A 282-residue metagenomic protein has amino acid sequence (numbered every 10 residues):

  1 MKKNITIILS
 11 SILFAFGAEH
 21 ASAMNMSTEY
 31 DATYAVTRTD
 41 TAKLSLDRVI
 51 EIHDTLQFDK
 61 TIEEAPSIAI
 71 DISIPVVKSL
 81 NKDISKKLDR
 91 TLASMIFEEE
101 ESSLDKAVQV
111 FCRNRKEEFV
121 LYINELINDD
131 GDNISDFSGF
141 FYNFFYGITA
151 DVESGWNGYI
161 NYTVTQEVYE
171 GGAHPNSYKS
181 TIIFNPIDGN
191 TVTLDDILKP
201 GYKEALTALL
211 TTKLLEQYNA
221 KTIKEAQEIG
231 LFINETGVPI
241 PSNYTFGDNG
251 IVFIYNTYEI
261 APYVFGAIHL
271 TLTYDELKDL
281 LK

Functional and structural regions predicted by a protein language model:
K2-I8: Sec-dependent signal peptide recognition, specifically the positively charged N-region followed immediately by
L9-A15: Bacterial N-terminal signal peptides
A21-K282: Compositionally biased intrinsically disordered regions enriched in Thr/Gly
